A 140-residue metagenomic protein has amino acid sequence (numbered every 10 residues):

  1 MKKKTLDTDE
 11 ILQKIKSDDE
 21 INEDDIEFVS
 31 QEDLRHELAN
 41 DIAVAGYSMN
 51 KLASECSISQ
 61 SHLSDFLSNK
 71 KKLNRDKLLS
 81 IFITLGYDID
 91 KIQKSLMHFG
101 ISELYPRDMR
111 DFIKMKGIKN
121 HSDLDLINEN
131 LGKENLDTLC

Functional and structural regions predicted by a protein language model:
K2-T5, L12, Q93-S122, L126: Short, charged recognition helix plus adjacent turn of helix-turn-helix-like nucleic-acid-binding domains
K14-Y47, L126-C140: A short, Lys/Arg-rich alpha-helix, primarily the initiator
E32-A53, S80, I113, G117-H121: Short basic helix-loop element that most often maps to the first helix and adjoining turn of HTH DNA-binding modules
N40, D65, K94: DNA-binding alpha-helical recognition surfaces that contact promoter or target DNA
N50, S61, D90: Key DNA-contact positions within bacterial/archaeal DNA-binding proteins
S57-L73, M97-G100: Recognition helix of helix-turn-helix/homeodomain-like DNA-binding domains that insert into the DNA major groove
K70-I83: Short, basic-rich loop-to-helix N-cap that marks the start of a DNA-contacting helix
